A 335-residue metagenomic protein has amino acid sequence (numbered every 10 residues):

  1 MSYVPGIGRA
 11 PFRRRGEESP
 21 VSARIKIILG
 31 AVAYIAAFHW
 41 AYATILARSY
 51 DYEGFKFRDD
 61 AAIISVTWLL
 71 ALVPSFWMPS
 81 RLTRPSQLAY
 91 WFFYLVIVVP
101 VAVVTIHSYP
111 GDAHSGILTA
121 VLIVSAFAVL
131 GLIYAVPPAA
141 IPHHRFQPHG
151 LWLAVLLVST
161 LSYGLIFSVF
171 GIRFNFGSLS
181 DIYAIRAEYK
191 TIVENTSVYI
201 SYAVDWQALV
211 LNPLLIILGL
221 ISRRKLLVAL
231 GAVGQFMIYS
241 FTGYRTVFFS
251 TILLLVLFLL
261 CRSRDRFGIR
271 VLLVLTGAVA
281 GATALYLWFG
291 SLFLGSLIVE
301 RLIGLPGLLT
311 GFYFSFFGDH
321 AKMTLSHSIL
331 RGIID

Functional and structural regions predicted by a protein language model:
S2-L211, L215-I216, D265-I269, L275-T283: Membrane-anchoring hydrophobic segments
V104-T119, V233-L259: Helix-loop-helix junctions and helix-breaking kinks within/between transmembrane helices of multi-pass membrane
I172-F176, R223, S291-S296: Juxtamembrane/interface segments at transmembrane-helix termini
S222-F236, G268-A278: Short hydrophobic alpha-helices at membrane interfaces in multi-pass membrane enzymes
S222-K225, T242-R245, R264: Transmembrane helix interruption/hinge and helix-loop junction motifs
T242-V247, A284-L292: Transmembrane helices and adjacent periplasmic/lumenal helix-loop junctions of polyprenol-phosphate-dependent
L254-V271: Perimembrane helix-loop-helix junctions
L292-D335: Membrane-interface loop/short-helix elements at transmembrane-helix boundaries of multipass membrane proteins
